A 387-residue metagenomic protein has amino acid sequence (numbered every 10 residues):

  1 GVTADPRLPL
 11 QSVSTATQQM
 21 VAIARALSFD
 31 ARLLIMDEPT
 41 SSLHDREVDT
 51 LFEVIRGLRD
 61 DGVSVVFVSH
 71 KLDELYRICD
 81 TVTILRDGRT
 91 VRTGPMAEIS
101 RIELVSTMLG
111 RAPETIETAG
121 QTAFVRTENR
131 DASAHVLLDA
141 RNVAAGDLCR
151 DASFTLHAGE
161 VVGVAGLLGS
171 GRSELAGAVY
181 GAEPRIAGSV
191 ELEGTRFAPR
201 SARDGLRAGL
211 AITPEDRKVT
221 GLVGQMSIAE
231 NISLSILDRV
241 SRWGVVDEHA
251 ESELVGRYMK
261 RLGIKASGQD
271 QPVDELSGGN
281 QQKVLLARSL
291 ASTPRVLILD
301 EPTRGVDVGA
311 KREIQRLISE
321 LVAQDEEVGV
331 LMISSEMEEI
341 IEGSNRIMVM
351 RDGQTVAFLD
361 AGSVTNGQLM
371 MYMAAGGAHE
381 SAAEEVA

Functional and structural regions predicted by a protein language model:
G1-A387: Glycine-rich phosphate-binding loops of nucleotide-dependent enzymes
